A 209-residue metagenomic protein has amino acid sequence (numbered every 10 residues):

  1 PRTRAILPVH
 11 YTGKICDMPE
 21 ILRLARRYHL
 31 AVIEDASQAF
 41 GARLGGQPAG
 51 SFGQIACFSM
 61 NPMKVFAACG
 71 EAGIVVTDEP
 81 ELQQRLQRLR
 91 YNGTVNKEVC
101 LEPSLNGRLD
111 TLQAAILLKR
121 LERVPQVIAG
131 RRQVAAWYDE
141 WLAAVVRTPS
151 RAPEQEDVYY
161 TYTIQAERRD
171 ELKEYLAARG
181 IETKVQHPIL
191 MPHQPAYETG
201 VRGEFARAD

Functional and structural regions predicted by a protein language model:
P1-A68, I74-V76: Active-site phosphate-binding strand-loop segment of PLP-dependent enzymes
A5-V9, K14-E20, R27, R43 (+1 more regions): PLP-dependent aminotransferase class I/II
G50-G53, A67-G70, G93, S104 (+1 more regions): Glycine-centered flexibility motif
